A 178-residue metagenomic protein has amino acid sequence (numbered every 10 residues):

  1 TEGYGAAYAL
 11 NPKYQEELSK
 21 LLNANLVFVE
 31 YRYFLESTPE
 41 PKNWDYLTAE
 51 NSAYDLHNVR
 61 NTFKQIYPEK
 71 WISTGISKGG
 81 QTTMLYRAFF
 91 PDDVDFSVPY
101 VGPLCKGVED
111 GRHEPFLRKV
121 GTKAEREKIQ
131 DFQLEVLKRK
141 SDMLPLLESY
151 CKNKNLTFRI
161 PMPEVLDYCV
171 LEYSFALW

Functional and structural regions predicted by a protein language model:
T1-N51: N-terminal cap/lid subdomain of alpha/beta-hydrolase-fold enzymes
E2-G5, Y33, S77-K78, V101-L104: Short, flexible loop/turn elements at secondary-structure junctions
L22-L26, P68-K70, D92-D95: Loop/turn elements at helix/coil->beta-strand transitions in domains of secreted/extracellular proteins
F28, S73-T74, F96-P99: A structural signal for short, well-ordered beta-strand segments and their strand-loop junctions that often border
D45-I66: Alpha/beta-hydrolase active-site loop
Y67-S77: Alpha/beta-hydrolase fold nucleophile elbow
G75-L85: Glycine-rich nucleophile elbow surrounding the catalytic serine of serine-hydrolase chemistry
L85-W178: Alpha/beta-hydrolase
